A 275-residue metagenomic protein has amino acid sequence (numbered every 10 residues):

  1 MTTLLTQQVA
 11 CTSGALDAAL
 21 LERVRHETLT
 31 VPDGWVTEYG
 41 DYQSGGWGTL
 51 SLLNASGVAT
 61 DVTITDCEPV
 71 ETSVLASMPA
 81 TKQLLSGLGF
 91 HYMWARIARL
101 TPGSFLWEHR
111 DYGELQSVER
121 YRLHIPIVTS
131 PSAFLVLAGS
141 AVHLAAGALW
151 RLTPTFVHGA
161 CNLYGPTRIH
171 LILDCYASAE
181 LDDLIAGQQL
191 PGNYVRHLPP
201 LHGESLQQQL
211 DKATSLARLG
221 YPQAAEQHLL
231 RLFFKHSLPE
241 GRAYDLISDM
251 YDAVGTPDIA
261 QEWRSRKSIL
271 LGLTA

Functional and structural regions predicted by a protein language model:
M1-G87, I247: Non-heme Fe(II)/2-oxoglutarate
I97-Q116: Conserved short histidine dyad/triad with adjacent acidic residue
R99, Q116-S132: Short, conserved beta-strand element in jelly-roll/cupin
W107, P126-A145: A short beta-strand-loop-beta hairpin characteristic of the jelly-roll/cupin
W107-H109, A133-L135, L152-T153, V157-Y164: Short beta-strand His + acidic residue motifs that chelate non-heme Fe in jelly-roll/DSBH and cupin folds
Y121-I127, L149-R151, G165-D183: A short hydrophobic beta-strand segment most commonly corresponding to one strand of the jelly-roll/cupin
Y176-A225: Charged, amphipathic alpha-helical linkers/stalks
D182-G192, A224-F233, P257-L270: Alpha-helical repeat scaffolds
